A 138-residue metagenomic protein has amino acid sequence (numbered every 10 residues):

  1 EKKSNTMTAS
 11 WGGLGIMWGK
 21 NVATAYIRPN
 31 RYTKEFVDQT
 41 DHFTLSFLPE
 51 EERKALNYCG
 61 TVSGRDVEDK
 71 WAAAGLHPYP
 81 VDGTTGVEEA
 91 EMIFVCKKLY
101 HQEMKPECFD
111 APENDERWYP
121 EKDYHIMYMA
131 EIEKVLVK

Functional and structural regions predicted by a protein language model:
E1-K138: Active-site-proximal mixed secondary-structure blocks
